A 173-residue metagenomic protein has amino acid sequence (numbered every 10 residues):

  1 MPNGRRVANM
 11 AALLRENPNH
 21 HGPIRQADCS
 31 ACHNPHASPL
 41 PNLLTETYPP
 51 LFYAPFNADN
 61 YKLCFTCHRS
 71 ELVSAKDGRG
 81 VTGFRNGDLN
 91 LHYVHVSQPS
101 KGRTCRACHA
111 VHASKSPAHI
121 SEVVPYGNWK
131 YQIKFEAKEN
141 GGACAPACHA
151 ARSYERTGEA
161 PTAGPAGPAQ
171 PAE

Functional and structural regions predicted by a protein language model:
M1-E173: Flexible linker/context regions in extracytoplasmic redox proteins
